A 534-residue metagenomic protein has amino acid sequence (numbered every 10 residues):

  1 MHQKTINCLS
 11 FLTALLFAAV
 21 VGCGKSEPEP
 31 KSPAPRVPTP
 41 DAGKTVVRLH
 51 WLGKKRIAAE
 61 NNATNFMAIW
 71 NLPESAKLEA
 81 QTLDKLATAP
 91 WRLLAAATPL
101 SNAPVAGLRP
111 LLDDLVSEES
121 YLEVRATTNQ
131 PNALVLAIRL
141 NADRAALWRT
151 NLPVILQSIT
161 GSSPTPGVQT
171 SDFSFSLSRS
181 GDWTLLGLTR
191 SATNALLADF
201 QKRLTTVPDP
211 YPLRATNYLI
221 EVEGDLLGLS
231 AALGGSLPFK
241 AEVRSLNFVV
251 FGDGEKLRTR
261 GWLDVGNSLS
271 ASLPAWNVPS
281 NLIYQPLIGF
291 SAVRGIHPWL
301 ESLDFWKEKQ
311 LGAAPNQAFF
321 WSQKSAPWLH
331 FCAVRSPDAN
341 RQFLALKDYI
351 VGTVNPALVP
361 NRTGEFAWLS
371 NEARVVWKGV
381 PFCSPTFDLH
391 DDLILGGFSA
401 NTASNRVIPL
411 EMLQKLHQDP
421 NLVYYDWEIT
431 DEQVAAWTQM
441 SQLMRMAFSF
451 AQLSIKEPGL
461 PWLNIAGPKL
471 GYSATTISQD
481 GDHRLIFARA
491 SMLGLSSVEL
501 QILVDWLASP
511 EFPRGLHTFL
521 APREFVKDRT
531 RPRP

Functional and structural regions predicted by a protein language model:
H2-L12: Bacterial N-terminal signal peptides that target proteins for export
S10-V20: Bacterial N-terminal signal peptides
C23-S171, Y211-A241, L257-A367, L507 (+1 more regions): Structural boundary/hinge residues at secondary-structure and domain interfaces
V37, Y121-A126, D172-S180, F319-F320 (+2 more regions): Short, surface-exposed beta-strand/loop micro-motifs that present aromatic residues
L140-A145, L188-T193, S336-A339, S399-N401 (+1 more regions): Helix N-cap motif at beta-to-alpha junctions
Q169-K240, K378-G459, L463-A466: A conserved glycine-rich beta-strand in the N-terminal activation segment of trypsin-fold
Q285-A292, H297-E301, Q342-K347, G352-A373 (+2 more regions): Intrinsically disordered, low-complexity segments enriched in Gly and acidic/Ser/Thr residues that form flexible
G396-S399, V423-P534: Extended terminal
